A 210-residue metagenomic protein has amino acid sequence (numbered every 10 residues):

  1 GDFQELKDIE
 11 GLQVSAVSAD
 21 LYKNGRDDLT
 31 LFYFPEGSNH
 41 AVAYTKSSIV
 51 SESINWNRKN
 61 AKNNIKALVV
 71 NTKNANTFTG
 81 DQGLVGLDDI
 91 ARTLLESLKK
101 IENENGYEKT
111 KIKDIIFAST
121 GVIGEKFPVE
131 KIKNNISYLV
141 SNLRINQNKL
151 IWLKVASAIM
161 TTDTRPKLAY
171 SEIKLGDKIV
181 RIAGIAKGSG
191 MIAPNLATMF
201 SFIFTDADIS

Functional and structural regions predicted by a protein language model:
G1-E5, L87, K99: Non-cleavable N-terminal signal-anchor transmembrane helices
G1-T45: N-terminal amphipathic/basic leader segments beginning at the initiator methionine
L6, A16, F78, V85 (+3 more regions): Basic, gly/Ser/Thr/Pro-rich low-complexity segments located predominantly at protein N termini
G11-V14, A67, G184: Glycine-centered structural positions embedded in regular secondary structure
G25-D27, V50, L153, K167: Short, basic and Ser/Thr-rich N-terminal targeting/leader segments
D27-L29, E52, V180: Change "...and in nucleic-acid phosphodiester-cleaving endonucleases..." to "...and in nucleic-acid processing enzymes
F32-D89, I116-A118, M191-S210: Glycine-rich phosphate/pyrophosphate-binding loop regions near the starts of catalytic domains
T93-E104, K109-S210: Glycine-rich, mobile lid/loop segments that gate access to catalytic sites or pores
